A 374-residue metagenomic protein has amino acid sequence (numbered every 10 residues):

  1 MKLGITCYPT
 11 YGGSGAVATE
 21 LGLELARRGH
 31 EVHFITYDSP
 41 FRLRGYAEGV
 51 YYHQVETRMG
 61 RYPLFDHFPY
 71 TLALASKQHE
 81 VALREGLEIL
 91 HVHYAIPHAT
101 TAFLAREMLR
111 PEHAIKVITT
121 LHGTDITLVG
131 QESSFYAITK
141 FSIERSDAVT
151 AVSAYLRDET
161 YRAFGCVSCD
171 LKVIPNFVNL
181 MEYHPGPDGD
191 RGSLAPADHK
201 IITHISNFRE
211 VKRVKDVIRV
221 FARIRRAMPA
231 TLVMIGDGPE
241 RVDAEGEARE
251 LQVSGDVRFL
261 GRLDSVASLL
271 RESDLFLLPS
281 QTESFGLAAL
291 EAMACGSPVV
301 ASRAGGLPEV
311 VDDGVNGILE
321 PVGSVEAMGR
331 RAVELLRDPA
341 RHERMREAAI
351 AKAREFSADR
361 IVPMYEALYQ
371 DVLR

Functional and structural regions predicted by a protein language model:
C7-Y11, L23-P69, D170: N-terminal strand-loop element at the rim of the active site of nucleotide-sugar-dependent glycosyltransferases
Y155, F177: Carbohydrate-associated surface elements
H184-A197: A short helix/loop element that forms part of the nucleotide-sugar donor recognition site in Leloir-type
A195-F221: Conserved donor-binding/catalytic core segment of Leloir-type glycosyltransferases
R262, Q281: Aromatic "clamp/platform" in nucleotide-sugar-dependent glycosyltransferases that forms part of the donor/acceptor
P298-A301, V311: Short hydrophobic beta-strand element within catalytic cores of glycosyltransferases and related nucleotide-activated
D313-G314, I318-V325, E334-P339: Conserved acidic donor-binding segment of nucleotide-sugar-dependent glycosyltransferases
A327, E334, R341-E355, M364-A367: A short, well-ordered alpha-helix in the C-terminal region of glycosyltransferases
